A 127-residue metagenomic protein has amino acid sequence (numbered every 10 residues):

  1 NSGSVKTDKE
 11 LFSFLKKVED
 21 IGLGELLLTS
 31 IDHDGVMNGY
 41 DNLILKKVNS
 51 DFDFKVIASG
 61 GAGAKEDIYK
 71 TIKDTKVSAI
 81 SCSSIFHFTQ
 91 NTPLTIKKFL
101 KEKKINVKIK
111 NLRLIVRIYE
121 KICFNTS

Functional and structural regions predicted by a protein language model:
N1-L27, D32-H33: Conserved anion-binding
L26-L27, V56, I80: Hydrophobic residues within beta-strands of alpha/beta enzymes
S30-D32, G61-A64, T75-P93: Glycine-rich phosphate-binding active-site loops on the catalytic face of alpha/beta enzymes
D34-V48, K65-D67, Q90-T95: Active-site-adjacent beta->alpha loops and helix N-cap segments on the catalytic face of soluble alpha/beta enzymes
L43-V77: Catalytic cores of alpha/beta
I72-D74, F86-I109: C-terminal helical cap(s) of enzyme catalytic domains, especially alpha/beta-barrels
